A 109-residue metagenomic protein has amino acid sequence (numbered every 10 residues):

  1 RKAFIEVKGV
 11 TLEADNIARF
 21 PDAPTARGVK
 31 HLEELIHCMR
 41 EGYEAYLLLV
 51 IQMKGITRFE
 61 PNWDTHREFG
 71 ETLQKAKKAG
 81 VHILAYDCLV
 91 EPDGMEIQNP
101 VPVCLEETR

Functional and structural regions predicted by a protein language model:
R1-D22, L35: Conserved catalytic cores of phosphodiester-cleaving nucleases, focusing on short active-site segments
R1-T11, K30, C88-Q98: Active-site metal-binding core of divalent-cation-utilizing nuclease and nuclease-like domains
F4, L47-L49, A85: Structural beta-sheet core signal
R19-A26, E60: A short glycine-/small-residue-rich loop at the edge of a beta-strand within enzyme catalytic domains
A23-H31, E68: Gly/Ser/Thr-rich active-site loops/lids in small-molecule metabolic enzymes that frequently grip phosphoryl groups
V29-A45: Metal-dependent nuclease catalytic cores in nucleic-acid-processing enzymes, especially RNase H-like/related
Y43, L47-K54: Hydrophobic alpha-helical interaction segments
Q52-R109: Domain-level recognition of nuclease-like catalytic cores that cleave nucleotide substrates
